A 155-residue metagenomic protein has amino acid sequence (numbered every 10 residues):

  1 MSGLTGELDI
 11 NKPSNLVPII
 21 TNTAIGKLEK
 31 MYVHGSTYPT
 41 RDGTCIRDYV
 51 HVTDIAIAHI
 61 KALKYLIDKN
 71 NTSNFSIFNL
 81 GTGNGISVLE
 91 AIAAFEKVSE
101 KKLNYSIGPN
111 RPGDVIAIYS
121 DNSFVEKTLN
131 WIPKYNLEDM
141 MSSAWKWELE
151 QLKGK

Functional and structural regions predicted by a protein language model:
M1-N15, P39-T44: Flexible, glycine-rich beta-alpha linker
L16-K155: C-terminal substrate-binding subdomain of Rossmann-fold SDR/epimerase-dehydratase oxidoreductases
